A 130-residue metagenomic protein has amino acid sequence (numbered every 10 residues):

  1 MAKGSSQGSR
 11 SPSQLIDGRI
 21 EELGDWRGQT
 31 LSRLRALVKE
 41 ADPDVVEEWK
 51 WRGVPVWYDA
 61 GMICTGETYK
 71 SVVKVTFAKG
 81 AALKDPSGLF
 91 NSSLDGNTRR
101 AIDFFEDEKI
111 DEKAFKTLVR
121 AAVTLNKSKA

Functional and structural regions predicted by a protein language model:
M1-A130: Charge-dense, helix-prone N-terminal extensions
